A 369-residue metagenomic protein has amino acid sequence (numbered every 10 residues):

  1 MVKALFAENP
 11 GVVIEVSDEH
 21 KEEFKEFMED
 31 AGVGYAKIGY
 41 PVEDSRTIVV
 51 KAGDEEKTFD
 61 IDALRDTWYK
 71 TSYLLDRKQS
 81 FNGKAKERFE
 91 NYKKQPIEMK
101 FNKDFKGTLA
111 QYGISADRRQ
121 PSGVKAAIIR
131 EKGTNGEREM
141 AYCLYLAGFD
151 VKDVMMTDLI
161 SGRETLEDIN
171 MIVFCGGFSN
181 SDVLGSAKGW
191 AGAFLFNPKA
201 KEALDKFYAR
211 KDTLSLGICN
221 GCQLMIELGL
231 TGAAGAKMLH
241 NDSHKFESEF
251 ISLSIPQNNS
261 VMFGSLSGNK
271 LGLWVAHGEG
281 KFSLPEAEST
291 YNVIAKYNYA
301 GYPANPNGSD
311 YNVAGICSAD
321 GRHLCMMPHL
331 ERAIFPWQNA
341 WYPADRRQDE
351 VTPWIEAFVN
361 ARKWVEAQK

Functional and structural regions predicted by a protein language model:
M1-F6, D18-K125, G133: Intein/HINT protein-splicing elements and their conserved insertion hotspots or analogous self-processing inserts
V13-S17: Short hydrophobic/aromatic beta-strand micro-patches that form the beta-sheet surface supporting nucleotide- or nucleic
I38, G162-E164, D205-K206, M238-K369: Amide-donor transfer/coupling interface in amidating biosynthetic enzymes
E43, V154-G162: Short acidic loop-to-helix transition motifs that present clustered carboxylates
R138-D153: Short helix-loop-beta junction
E164-V173: Short acidic/histidine-rich motifs immediately flanking catalytic phosphotransfer sites in two-component signaling
F178-S260: Cysteine-nucleophile active-site neighborhood
